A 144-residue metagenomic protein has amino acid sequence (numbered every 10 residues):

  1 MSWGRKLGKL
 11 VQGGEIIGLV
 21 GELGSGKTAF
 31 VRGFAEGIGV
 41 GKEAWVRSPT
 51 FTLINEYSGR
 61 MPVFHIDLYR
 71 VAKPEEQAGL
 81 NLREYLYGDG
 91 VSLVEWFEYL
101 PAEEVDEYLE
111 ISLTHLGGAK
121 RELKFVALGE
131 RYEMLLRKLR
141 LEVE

Functional and structural regions predicted by a protein language model:
M1-K6: N-terminal pre-Walker A segment at the start of P-loop NTPase domains
G8-G14: Phosphate-binding P-loop
I17-L19: Hydrophobic anchor at the beta1->P-loop junction of P-loop NTPases
L23: The conserved Walker
K27: Conserved lysine of the Walker
V40-E56: Short beta-strand-centered segment that lines the nucleotide-binding/catalytic pocket of NTP-utilizing
E75, L80-E144: Short phosphate-coordinating micro-motif centered on Lys-Gly-acidic
